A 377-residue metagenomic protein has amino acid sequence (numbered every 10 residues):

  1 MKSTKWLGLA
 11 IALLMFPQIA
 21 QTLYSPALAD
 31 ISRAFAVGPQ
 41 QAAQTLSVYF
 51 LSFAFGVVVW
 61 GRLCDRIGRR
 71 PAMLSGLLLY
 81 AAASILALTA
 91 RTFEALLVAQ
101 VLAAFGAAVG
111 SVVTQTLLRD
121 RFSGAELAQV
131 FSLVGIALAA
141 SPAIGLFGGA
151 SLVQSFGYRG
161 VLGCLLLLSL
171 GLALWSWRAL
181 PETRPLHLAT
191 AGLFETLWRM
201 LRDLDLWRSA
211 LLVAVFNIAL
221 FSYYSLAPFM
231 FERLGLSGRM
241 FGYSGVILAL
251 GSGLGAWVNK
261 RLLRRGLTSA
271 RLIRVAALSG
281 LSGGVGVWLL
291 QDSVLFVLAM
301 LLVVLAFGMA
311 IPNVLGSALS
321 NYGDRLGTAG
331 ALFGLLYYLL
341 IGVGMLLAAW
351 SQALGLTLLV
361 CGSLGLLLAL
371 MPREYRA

Functional and structural regions predicted by a protein language model:
K5-P39, Y223-P228: Extracytoplasmic
A36, G68, T89-A95, G106 (+1 more regions): Helix-breaking motifs and short loop linkers at transmembrane-helix boundaries and internal kinks in secondary membrane
A54-E94: Conserved MFS/SLC helix-loop-helix module at the cytosolic interface between two early adjacent transmembrane helices
L79-L86, E94-L102, V294-L302: Paired small-residue
F93, A99-A140: Cytoplasmic helix-loop-helix junction between adjacent transmembrane helices in 12-TM secondary transporters
A95, G124-A125, Q129-R178, L226: Helix-loop-helix hairpin linking two adjacent transmembrane segments in secondary transporters
P181-S209: Juxtamembrane intracellular "pre-TM" segments in multi-pass secondary transporters
L315, L319-A353, L358-L359: A late C-terminal transmembrane helix in Major Facilitator Superfamily
